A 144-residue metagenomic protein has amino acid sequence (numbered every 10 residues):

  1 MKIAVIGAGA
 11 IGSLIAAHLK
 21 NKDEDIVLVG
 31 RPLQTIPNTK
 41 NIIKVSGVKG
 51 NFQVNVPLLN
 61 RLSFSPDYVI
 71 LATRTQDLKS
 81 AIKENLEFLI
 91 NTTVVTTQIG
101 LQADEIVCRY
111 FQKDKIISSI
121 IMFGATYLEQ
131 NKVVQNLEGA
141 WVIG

Functional and structural regions predicted by a protein language model:
M1-N51: NAD(P)+-binding Rossmann beta1-loop-alpha1 motif at the extreme N-terminus of oxidoreductases
V5-A8, D23, A72, Y127 (+1 more regions): A generic, residue-level signal for flexible/boundary positions that often mark functional hotspots
G50-V134: Rossmann-like NAD(P)(H) cofactor-binding subdomain of soluble oxidoreductases
N131-G144: Short beta-strand and adjoining strand-loop segment in the mid-core of the Rossmann-like NAD(P)-dependent dehydrogenase
